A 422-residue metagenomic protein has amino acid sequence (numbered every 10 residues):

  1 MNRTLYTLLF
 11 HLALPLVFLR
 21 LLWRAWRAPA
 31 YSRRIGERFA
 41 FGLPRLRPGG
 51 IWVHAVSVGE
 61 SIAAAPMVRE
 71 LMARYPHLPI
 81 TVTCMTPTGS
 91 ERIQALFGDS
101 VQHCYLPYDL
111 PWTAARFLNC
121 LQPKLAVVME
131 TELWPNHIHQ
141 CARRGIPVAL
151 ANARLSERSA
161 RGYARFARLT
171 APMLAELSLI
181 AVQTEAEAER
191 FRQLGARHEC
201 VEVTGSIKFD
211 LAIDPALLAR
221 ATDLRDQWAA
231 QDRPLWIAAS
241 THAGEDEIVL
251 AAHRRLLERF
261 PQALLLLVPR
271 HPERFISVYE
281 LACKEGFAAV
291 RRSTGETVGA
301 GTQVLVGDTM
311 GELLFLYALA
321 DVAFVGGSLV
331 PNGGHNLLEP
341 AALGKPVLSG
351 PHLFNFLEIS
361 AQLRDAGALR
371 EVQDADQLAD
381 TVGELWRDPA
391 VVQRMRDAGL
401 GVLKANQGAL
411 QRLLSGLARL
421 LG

Functional and structural regions predicted by a protein language model:
M1-G422: Nucleotide-activated sugar donor-binding and catalytic core shared by glycosyltransferases and related lipid-linked
